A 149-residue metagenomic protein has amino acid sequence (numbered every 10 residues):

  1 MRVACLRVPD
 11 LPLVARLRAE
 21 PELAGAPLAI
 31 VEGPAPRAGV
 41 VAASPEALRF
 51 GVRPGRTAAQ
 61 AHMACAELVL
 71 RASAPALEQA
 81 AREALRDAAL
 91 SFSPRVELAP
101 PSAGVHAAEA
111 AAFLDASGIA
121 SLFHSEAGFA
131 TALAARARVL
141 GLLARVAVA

Functional and structural regions predicted by a protein language model:
M1-F113, A120, G128, A132-A135 (+1 more regions): Residues that scaffold, gate, or flank divalent-cation-dependent active/transport sites
R138-V139: Structured catalytic cores of large enzymes
